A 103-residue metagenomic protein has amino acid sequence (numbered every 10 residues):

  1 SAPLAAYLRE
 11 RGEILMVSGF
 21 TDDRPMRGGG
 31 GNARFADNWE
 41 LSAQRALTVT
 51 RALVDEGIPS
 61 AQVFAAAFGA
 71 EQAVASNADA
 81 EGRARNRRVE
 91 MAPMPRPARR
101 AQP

Functional and structural regions predicted by a protein language model:
S1-P3, Y7-E10, F20-P103: Periplasmic OmpA-like peptidoglycan-binding domain that tethers envelope proteins to the cell wall
E13: Short beta-strand/loop motifs in extracellular/secreted proteins, especially within beta-sandwich accessory domains
M16: Histidine/lysine/aspartate-rich catalytic loop segments that bind and position anionic ligands
